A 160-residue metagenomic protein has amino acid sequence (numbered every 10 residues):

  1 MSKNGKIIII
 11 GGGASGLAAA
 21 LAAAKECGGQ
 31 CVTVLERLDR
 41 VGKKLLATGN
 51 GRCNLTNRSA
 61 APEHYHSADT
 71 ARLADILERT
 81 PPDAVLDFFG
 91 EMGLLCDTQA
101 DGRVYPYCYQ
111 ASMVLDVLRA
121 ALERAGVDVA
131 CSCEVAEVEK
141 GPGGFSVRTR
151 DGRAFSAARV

Functional and structural regions predicted by a protein language model:
S2-I8: Extreme N-terminal starter segment of soluble prokaryotic enzymes
I8-I10, A24-N50: Glycine-rich FAD pyrophosphate-binding loop
G16: N-terminal Rossmann-fold NAD(P) dinucleotide-binding loop
K25, A47, S112-M113, A120-V160: Predominantly flavin-linked oxidoreductase catalytic cores and closely associated redox partners
Q30-V32, C96, V160: Hydrophobic anchor at the start of a short beta-strand that flanks the dinucleotide cofactor-binding loop
V34-E36, T98, V129-C131: General beta-strand structural signal in soluble alpha/beta enzymes
N50-D101: Glycine-rich active-site loop/strand segments that organize a redox cofactor
L73-P81, A100-A120, A130: Short beta-strand to alpha-helix junction loop
